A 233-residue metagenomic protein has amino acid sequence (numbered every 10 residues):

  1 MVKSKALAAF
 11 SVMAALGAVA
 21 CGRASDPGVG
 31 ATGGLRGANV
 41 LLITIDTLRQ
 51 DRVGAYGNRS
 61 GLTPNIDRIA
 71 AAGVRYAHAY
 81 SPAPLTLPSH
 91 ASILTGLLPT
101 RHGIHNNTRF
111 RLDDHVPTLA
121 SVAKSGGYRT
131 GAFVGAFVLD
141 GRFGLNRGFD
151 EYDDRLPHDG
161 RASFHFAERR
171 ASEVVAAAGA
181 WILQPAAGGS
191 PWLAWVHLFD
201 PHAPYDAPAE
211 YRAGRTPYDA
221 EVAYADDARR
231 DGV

Functional and structural regions predicted by a protein language model:
V2-V19: Sec-dependent bacterial lipoprotein signal peptides
A15-V233: Catalytic domains that recognize anionic headgroups
